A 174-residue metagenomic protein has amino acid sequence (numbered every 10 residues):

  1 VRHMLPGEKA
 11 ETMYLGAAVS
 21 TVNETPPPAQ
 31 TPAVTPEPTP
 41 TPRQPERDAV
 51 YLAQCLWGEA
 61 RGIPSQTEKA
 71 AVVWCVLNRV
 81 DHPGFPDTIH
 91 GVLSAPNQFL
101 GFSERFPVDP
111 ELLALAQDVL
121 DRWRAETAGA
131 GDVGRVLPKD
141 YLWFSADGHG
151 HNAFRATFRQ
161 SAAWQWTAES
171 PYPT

Functional and structural regions predicted by a protein language model:
V1-K9, T39: Gram-positive cell-envelope targeting signals
R2-H3, M13, D140: Intrinsic-disorder/low-complexity peptide segments enriched for small residues
G7, T25-P28, Q66: Compositionally biased, intrinsically disordered low-complexity regions
G7-E8, T35, G84: Intrinsically disordered, low-complexity segments enriched in polar/charged small residues
M13, A17-V19: Long, intrinsically disordered low-complexity tracts enriched in Pro/Ser with mixed acidic/basic residues that serve as
V19-T21, T25-T41: Ser/Thr-rich, Proline-interspersed low-complexity disordered segments
P42-T174: Bacterial extracytoplasmic/cell-wall-associated proteins, especially those involved in peptidoglycan
